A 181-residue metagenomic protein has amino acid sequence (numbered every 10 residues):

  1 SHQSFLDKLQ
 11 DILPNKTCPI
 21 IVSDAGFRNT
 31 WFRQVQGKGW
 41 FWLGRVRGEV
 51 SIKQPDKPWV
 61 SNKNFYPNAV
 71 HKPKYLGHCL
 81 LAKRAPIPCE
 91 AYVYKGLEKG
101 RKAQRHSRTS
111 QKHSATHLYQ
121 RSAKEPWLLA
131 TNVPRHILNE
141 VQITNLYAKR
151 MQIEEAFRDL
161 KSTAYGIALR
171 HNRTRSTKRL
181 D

Functional and structural regions predicted by a protein language model:
S1-D181: Single, function-defining residue in the core of a domain
